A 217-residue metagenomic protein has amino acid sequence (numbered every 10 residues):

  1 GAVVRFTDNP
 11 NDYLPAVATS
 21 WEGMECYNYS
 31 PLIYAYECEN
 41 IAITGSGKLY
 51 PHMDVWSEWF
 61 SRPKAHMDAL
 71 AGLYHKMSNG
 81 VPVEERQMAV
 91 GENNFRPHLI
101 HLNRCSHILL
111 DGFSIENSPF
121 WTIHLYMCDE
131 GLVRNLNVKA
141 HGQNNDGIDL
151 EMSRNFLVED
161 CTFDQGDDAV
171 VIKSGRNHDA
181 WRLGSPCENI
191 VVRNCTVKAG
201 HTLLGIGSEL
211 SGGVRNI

Functional and structural regions predicted by a protein language model:
G1-I217: Extracellular/periplasmic carbohydrate-active domains that bind, remodel, or depolymerize complex polysaccharides
